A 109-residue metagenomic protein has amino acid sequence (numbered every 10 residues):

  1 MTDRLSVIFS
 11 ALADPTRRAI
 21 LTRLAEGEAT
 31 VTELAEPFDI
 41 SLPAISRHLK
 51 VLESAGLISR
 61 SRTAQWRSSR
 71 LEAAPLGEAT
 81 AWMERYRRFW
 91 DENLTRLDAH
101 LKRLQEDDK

Functional and structural regions predicted by a protein language model:
M1-R4, T22, G77-K109: Amphipathic alpha-helical dimerization/coiled-coil segments that flank or bridge DNA-binding/regulatory modules
D3-P43, W66-A81: N-terminal helix-turn-helix DNA-binding core of bacterial DNA-binding proteins
S10, T22, E53, S59 (+1 more regions): A cross-family signal for key residues in well-ordered alpha-helices that form functional helical elements
L49-K50: Short, hydrophobic-biased segments on the C-terminal half of alpha helices that form "recognition helices"
E53-L71: Beta-hairpin "wing" of winged helix-turn-helix
